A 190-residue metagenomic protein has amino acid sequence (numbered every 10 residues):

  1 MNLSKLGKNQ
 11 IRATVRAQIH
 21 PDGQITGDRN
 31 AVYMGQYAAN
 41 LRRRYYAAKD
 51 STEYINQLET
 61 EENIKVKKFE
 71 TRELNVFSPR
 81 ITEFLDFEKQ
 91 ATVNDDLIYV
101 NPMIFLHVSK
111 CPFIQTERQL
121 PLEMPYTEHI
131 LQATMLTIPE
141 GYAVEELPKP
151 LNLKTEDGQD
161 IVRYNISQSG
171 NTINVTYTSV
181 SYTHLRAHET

Functional and structural regions predicted by a protein language model:
M1-R186: A sensor for short, sequence-defined functional sites
